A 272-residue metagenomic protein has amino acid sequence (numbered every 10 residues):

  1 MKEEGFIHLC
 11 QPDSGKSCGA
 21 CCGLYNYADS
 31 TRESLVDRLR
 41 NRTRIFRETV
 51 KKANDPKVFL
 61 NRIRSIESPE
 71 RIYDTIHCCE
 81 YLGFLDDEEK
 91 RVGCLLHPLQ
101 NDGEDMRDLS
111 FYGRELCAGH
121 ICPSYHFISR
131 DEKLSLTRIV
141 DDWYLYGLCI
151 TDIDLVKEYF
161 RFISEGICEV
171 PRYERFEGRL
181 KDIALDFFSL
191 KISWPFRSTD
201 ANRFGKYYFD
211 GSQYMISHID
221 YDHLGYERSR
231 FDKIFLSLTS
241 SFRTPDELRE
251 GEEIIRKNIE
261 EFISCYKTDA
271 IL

Functional and structural regions predicted by a protein language model:
M1-A20, N26-D29, T43, L60-L272: Short loop/turn segments that flank or connect secondary-structure elements
S34-P69: Charged, glycine/proline-rich intrinsically disordered loops and linkers
